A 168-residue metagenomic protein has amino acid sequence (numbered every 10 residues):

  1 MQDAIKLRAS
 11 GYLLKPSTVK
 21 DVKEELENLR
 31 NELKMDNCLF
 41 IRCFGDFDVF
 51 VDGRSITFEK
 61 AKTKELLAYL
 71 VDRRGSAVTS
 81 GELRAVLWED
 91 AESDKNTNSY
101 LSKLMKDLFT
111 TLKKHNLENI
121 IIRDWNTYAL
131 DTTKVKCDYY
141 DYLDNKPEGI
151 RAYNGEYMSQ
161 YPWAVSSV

Functional and structural regions predicted by a protein language model:
M1-G11: Alpha4 helix (beta4-alpha4-beta5 surface) of REC/receiver domains from two-component response regulators
L14-V168: Intrinsically disordered, low-complexity protein-interaction/activation regions
